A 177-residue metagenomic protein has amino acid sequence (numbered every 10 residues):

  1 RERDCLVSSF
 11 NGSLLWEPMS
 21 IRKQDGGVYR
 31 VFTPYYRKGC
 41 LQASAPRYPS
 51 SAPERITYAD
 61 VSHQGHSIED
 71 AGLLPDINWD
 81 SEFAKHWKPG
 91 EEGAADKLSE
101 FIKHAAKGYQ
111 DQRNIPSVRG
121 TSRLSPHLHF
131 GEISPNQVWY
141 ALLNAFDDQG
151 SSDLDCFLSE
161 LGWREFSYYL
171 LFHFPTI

Functional and structural regions predicted by a protein language model:
R1-R47: Trp/Phe/Arg-rich N-terminal binding region typifying the photolyase-homology
G26-V28, P34-I177: Glycine/tryptophan-enriched, flexible segments
